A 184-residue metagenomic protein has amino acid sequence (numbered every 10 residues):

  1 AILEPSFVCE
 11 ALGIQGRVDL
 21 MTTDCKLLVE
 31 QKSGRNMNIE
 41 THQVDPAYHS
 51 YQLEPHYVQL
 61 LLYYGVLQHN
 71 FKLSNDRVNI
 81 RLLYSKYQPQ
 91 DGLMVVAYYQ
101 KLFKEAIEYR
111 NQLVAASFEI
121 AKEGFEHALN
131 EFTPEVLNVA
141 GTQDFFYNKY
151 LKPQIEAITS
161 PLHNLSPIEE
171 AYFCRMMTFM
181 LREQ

Functional and structural regions predicted by a protein language model:
L3-R110: Mg2+/Mn2+-dependent nuclease catalytic core
F7, Y51, Y64, F71 (+8 more regions): Phenylalanine-focused residue identity feature
L67, L102-F103, L113, L151-Q154 (+1 more regions): Generic alpha-helical secondary structure signal
F71-K72, I107, S117, Q154 (+2 more regions): Amphipathic alpha-helical interaction segments
E105, Y109-Q112, P161, F179-M180: Residues that form generic nucleotide/phosphate-binding pockets
I107-E135: Polybasic (Lys/Arg-rich)
G124-Q184: Accessory interdomain/linker segments of ATP-dependent helicases and helicase-like nucleic-acid enzymes that mediate
